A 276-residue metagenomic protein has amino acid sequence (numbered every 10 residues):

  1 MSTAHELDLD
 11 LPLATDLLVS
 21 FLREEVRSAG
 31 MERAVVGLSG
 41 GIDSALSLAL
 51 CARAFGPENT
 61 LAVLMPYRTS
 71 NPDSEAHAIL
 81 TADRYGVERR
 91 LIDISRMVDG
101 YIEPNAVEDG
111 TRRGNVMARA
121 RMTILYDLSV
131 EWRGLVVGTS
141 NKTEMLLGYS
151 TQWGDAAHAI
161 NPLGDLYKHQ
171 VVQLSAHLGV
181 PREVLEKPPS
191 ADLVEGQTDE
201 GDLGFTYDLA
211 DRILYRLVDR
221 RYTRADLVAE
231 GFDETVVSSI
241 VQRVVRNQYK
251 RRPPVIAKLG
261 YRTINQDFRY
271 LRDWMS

Functional and structural regions predicted by a protein language model:
M1-V36, L50-R53, E58-L61, Y67-P72 (+1 more regions): ATP/NTP-dependent adenylation/nucleotidyl-transfer catalytic domains that generate, transfer, or process NMP-activated
G41: Conserved G/P- and acidic residue-centered "switch" motifs that form tight phosphate/ATP-binding loops in soluble
S44: Catalytic nucleophile loop
